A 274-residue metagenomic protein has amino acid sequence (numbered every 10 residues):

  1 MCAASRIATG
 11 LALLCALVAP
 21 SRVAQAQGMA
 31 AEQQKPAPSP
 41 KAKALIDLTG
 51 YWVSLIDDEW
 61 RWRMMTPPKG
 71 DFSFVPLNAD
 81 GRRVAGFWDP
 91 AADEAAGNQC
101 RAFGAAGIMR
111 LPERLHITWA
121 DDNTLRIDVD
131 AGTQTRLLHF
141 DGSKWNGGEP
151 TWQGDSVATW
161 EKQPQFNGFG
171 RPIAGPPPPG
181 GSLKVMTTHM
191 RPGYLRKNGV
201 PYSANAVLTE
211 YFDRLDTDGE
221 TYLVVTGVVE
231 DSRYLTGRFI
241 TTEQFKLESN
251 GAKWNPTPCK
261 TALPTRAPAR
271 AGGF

Functional and structural regions predicted by a protein language model:
M1-S5: N-terminal secretory signal peptides that target proteins for export/translocation
A8-A19: Bacterial N-terminal signal peptides
V23-F274: PEST-like low-complexity, intrinsically disordered acidic/proline/serine-rich tracts that flank trafficking/processing
